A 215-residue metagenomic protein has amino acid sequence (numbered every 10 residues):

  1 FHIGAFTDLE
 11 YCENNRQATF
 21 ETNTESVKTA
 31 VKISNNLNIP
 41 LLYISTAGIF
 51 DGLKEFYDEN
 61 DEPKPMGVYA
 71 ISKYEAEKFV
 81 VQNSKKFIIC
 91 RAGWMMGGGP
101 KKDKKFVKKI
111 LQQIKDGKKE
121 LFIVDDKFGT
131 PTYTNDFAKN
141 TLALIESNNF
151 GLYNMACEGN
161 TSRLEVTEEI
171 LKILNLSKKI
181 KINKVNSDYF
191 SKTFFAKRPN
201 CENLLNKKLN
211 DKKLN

Functional and structural regions predicted by a protein language model:
F1-T22: NAD(P)H-binding glycine-rich loop region in Rossmannoid oxidoreductase-like domains and their noncatalytic homologs
I3-G4, L41-A47, C90-A92: SDR active-site strand-loop-helix element
N14, E21-T29, I49-C90, W94-M96 (+1 more regions): Catalytic helix-loop patch of NAD(P)-dependent Rossmann-fold dehydrogenases
N14, T22, G67, G129-T132 (+2 more regions): Residue-level signal for the nucleotide or nucleotide-sugar donor/cofactor binding architecture
I33-L37, N83, G117, L174 (+1 more regions): Helix C-cap/helix->beta junction micro-motif
K78-G129, T134-D136, L142-A143: NAD(P)-dependent short-chain dehydrogenase/reductase
N140, S147-F195: Mid/C-terminal beta-alpha module of Rossmann-like enzyme folds, strongest in SDR-family dehydrogenases/epimerases
K197-N215: C-terminal amphipathic/interface module of NAD(P)-dependent oxidoreductases and related NAD-binding regulators
